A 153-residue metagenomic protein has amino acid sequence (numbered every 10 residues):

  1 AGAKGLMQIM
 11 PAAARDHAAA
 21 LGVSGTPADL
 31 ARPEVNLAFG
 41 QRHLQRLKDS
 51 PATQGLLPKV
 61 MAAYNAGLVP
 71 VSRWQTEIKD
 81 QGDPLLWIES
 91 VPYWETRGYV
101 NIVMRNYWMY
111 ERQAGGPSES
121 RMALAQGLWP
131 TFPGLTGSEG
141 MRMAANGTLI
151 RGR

Functional and structural regions predicted by a protein language model:
A1-R153: Catalytic glycan-binding domains that act on GlcNAc-containing polysaccharides
